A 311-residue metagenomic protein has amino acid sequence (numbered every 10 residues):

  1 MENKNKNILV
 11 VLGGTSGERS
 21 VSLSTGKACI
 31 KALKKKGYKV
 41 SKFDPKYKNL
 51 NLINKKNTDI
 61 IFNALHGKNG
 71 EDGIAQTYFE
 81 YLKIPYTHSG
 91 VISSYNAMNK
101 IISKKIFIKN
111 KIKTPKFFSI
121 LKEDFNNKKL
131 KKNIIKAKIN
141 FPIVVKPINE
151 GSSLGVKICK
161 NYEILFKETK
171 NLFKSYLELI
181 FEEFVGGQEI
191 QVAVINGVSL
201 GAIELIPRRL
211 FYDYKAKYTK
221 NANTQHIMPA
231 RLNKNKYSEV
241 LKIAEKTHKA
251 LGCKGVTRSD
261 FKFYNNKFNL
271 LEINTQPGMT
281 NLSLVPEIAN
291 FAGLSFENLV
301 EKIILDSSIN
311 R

Functional and structural regions predicted by a protein language model:
M1-L12, V40, N54-K56, N96-E182 (+1 more regions): Active-site nucleotide/adenylate-binding loops and adjacent lid/helix of ATP-dependent enzymes
M1-M98, I102, L121-L130, L305-R311: ATP-binding N-terminal substructure of ATP-dependent carboxylate-amine bond-forming enzymes
K6, P115, F141-I143, L154 (+5 more regions): Change "...and in nucleic-acid phosphodiester-cleaving endonucleases..." to "...and in nucleic-acid processing enzymes
T77-P85, K109-K111, I195, A292: Alpha-helix C-terminal capping segments
K160-K242, F263-N269: Phosphate-binding site of ATP-dependent enzymes
E183, V192-V194, H248-N281, A289: Conserved metal-phosphate-binding beta-hairpin within the catalytic cores of diverse ATP-dependent phosphoryl-transfer
E204-T257, L284-R311: Active-site "cap" helix and flanking loop/linker of ATP-utilizing ligase/carboxylase catalytic domains
